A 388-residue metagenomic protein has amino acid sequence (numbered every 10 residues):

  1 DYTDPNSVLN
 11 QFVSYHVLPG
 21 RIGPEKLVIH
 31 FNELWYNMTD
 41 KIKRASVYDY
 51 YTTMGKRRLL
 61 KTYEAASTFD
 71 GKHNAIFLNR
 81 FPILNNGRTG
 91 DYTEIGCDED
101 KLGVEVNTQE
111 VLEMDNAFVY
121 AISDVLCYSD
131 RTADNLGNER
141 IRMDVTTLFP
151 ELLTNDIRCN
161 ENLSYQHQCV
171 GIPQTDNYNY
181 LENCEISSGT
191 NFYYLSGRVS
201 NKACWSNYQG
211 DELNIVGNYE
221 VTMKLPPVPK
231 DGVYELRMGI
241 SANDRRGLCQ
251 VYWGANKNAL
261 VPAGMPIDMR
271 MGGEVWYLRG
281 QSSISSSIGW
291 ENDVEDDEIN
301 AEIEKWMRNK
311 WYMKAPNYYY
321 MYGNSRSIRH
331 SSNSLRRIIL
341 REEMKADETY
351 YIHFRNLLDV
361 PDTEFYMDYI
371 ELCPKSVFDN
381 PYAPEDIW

Functional and structural regions predicted by a protein language model:
D1, I76-P82, V111-Y128, F365: FKBP-type peptidyl-prolyl cis-trans isomerase
Y2-E105: Aromatic/histidine-rich interaction motifs
R80, N86-D100, V125-W388: Extracytoplasmic
V106-E110: Short loop/turn microsegments at loop-to-beta-strand junctions
